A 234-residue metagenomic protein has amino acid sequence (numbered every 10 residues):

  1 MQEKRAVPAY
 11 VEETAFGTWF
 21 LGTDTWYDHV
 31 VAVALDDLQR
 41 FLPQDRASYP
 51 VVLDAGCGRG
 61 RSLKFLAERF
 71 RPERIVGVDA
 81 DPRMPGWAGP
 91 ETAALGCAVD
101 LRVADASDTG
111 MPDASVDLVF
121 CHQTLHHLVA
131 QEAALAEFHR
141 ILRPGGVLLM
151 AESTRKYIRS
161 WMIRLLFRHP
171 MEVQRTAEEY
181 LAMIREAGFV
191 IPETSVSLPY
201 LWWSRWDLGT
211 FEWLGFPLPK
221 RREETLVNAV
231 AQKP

Functional and structural regions predicted by a protein language model:
M1-R46, F65: Conserved class I S-adenosyl-L-methionine
E13-L21, P192-P234: A C-terminal cap/extension of S-adenosyl-L-methionine-dependent methyltransferases that defines the acceptor-substrate
Y49-G58: Conserved class I S-adenosyl-L-methionine
R59-D108: Class I SAM-dependent methyltransferase SAM/SAH-binding core
S107-L118: A short acidic, Gly/Pro-enriched loop at the edge of an enzyme's catalytic core that lines a small-molecule cofactor
E132-P144: A short glycine-rich, Lys/Arg-flanked "PGG" loop and its adjoining helix->strand segment in the class I
L149-M171: Conserved class I S-adenosyl-L-methionine
V173-G188: Short alpha-helix
